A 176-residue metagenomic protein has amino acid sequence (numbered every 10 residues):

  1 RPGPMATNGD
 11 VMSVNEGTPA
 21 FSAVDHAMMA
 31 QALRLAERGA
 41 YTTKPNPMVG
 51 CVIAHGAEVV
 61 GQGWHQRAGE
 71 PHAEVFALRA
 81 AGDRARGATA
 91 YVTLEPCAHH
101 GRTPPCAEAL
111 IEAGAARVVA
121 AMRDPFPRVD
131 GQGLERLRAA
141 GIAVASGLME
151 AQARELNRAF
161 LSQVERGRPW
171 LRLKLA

Functional and structural regions predicted by a protein language model:
R1, M5-T42, G56-V59, G101-A176: Zinc-dependent deaminase
P45-V49, P71, G167-L171: Short, basic and Ser/Thr-rich N-terminal targeting/leader segments
V49-A57: Short beta-strand scaffold segments in enzyme catalytic cores
G61-G63: Short hydrophobic alpha-helix segments
Q66, L94, M122-F126: Structured beta->alpha junctions
R67-R79: A short, polar/charged loop-to-alpha-helix boundary motif
P71-H72, A90-A109: Local cysteine-cluster metal-coordination motifs and their immediate loop/turn environment, predominantly Fe-S cluster
R84-A88: Short helix-loop-beta connector
